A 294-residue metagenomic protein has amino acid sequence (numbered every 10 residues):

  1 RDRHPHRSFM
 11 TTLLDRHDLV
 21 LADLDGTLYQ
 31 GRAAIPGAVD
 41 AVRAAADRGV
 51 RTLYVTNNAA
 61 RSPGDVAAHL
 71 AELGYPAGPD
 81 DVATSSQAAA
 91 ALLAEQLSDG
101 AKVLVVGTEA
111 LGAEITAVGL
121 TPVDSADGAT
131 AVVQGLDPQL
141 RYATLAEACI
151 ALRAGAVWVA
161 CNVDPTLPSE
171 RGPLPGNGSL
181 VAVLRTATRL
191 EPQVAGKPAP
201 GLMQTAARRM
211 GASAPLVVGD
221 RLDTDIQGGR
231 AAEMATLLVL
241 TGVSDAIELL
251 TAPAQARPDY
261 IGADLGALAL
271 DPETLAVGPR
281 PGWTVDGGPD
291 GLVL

Functional and structural regions predicted by a protein language model:
D2-H6: Intrinsic-disorder-associated, low-complexity terminal segments enriched in Asp/Asn/His/Tyr and depleted of Lys/Arg
R7-A22, Y29-P36, R43-D47, A59-D80 (+1 more regions): Asp-based, Mg2+/Mn2+-dependent phosphohydrolase catalytic module
R51: Conserved phosphate-binding loops in N-terminal lobes of ATP-dependent enzymes of the actin/Hsp70/sugar-kinase
V55: Glycine-rich loop-to-alpha-helix module at the N-terminal edge of alpha/beta enzyme cores
S85-Q87: Polytopic endomembrane small-metabolite transporters, centered on the Drug/Metabolite Transporter
